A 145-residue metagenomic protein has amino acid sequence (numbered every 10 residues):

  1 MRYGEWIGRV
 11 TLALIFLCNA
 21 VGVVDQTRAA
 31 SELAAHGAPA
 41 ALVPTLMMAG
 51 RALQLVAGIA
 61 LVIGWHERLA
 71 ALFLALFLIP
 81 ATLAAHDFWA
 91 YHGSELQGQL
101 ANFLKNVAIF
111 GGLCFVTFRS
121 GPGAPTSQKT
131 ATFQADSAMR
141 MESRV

Functional and structural regions predicted by a protein language model:
M1-R28, A41-V56, I63-V145: Extended, low-polarity transmembrane helix blocks
E32-L42: Perimembrane loop-to-helix junctions flanking transmembrane segments
